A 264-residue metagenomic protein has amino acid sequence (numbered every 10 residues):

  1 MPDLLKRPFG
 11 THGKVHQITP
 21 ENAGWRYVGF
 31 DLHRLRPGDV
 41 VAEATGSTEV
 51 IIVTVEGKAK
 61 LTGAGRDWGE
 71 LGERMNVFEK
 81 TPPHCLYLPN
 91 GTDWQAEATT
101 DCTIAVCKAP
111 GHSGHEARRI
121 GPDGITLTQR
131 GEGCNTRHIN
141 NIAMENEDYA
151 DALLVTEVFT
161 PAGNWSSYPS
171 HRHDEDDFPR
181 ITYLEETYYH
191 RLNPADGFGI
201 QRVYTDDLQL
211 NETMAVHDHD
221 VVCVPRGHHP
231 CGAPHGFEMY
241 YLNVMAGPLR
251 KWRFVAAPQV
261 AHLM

Functional and structural regions predicted by a protein language model:
F9-A42, E49, T136-T187: A short glycine-rich, His/Asp/Glu-containing loop-to-beta-strand
F30-R34, C85-Y87, V106, V155-F159 (+4 more regions): Conserved hydrophobic/aromatic beta-strand scaffold that supports enzyme active sites
D31-E97: Extended, compositionally biased flexible segments
G46-G69, A162-G163, D174-D220: Glycine- and acidic-residue-biased ligand/ion/polar-headgroup-sensing regions
E79-D93, E97-T99, A109, A215-G236: Conserved metal-binding segment of the jelly-roll/cupin
N90, A98, V106-P110, T156-A162 (+3 more regions): Short, structured patches in soluble enzyme cores that scaffold and shape functional sites
C102-M144, R202, L242-M264: Double-stranded beta-helix
R191, D196-M264: Acidic/histidine-enriched, beta-strand-rich ligand/metal-binding domains
